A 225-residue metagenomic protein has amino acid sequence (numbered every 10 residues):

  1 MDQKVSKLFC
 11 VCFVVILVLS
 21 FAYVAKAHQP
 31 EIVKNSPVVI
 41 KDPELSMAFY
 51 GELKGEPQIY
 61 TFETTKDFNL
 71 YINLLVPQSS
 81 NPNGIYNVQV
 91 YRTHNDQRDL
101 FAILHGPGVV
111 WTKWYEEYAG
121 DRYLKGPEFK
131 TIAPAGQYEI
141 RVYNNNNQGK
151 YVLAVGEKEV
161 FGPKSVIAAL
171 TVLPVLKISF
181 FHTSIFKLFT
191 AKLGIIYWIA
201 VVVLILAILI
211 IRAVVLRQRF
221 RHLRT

Functional and structural regions predicted by a protein language model:
M1-F68, G194-I196, A200: N-terminal pre-first-transmembrane soluble regions of secretory-pathway and organelle membrane proteins
L17, E52, F62, Q78-S80 (+2 more regions): Generic marker of residues within folded, mature protein domains
H28-V33, Y60, Y86-Q97, E128-R224: C-terminal edge strands of extracellular/lumenal beta-sandwich accessory domains
K41, Y50-E52, E63-T65, L75 (+3 more regions): A structural detector for beta-sheet-dominated domains
S46-E52, Y115-E117, L153-A154, K187: Generic preference for hydrophobic/aromatic residues in regular secondary structure cores
I59-S79, Y138-N144: Hydrophobic beta-strand segments within beta-rich accessory/binding domains
L70-V109: Mid-chain, structured segments of secreted extracytoplasmic proteins
L104-T131: Extended, solvent-exposed segments with strong compositional bias
